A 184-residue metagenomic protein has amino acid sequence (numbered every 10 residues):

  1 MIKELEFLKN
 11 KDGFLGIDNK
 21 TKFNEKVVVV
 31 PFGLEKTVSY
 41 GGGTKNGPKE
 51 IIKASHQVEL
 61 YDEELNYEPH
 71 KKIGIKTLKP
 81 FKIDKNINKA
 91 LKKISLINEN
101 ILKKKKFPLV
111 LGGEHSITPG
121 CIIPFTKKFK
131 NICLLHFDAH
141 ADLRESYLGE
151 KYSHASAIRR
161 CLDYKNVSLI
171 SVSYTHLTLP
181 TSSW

Functional and structural regions predicted by a protein language model:
M1-C133: Metal-dependent C-N hydrolase catalytic cores
T21-K22, N166, L177: General structural signal for secondary-structure boundaries
K79-F81, D138, Y174: Residues at the C-termini of beta-strands that transition into short coil/loop
K106-V172: Active-site histidine-anchored catalytic micro-motif
T175-T181: Conserved small/polar residues in nucleotide/adenosyl-binding loops
